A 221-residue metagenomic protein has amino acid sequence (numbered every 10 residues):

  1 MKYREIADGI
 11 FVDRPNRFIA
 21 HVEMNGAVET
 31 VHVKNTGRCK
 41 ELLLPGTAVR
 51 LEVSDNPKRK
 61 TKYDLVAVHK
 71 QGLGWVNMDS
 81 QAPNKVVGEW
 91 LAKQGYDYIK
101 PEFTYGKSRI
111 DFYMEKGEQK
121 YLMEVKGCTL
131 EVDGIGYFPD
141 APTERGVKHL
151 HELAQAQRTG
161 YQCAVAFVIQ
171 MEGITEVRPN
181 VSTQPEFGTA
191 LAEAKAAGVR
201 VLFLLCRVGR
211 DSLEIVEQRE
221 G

Functional and structural regions predicted by a protein language model:
G9, I110-D140, L153: Conserved catalytic cores of phosphodiester-cleaving nucleases, focusing on short active-site segments
N16-H21: Short aromatic-glycine-enriched beta-strand elements
A27-E41: Beta-strand/loop nucleic-acid-binding surfaces
G37-R50, A154: Short nucleic-acid-contacting surface segments enriched for D/E, G, S/T with interspersed K/R
K40, Q71-P101: Acidic-basic catalytic patches of nuclease active cores, encompassing PD-(D/E)XK and other metal-cofactor nuclease
L44-N56, L205-C206: Flexible glycine-rich surface loops and low-complexity tracts that mediate binding to linear polymers
G134-E144, A154-T183, L205: Nucleic-acid nuclease catalytic cores
Q170-G221: Domain-level recognition of nuclease-like catalytic cores that cleave nucleotide substrates
